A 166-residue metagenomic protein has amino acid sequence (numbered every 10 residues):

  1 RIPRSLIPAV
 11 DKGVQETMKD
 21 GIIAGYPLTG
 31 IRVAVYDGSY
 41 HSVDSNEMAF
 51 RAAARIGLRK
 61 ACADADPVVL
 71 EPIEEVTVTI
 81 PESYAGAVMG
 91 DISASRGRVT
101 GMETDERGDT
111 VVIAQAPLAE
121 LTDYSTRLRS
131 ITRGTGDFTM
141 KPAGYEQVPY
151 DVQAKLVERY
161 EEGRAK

Functional and structural regions predicted by a protein language model:
R1-K166: Accessory interaction regions appended to the cores of large information-processing enzymes
